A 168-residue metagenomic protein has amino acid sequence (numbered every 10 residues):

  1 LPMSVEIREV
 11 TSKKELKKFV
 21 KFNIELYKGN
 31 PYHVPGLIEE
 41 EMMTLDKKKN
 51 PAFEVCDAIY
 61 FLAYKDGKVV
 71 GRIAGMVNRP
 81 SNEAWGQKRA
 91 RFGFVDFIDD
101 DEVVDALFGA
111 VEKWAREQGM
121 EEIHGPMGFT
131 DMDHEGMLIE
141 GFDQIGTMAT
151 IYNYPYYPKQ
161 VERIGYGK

Functional and structural regions predicted by a protein language model:
M3-K48, A90: Short amphipathic alpha-helix that is part of the acyltransferase structural core
L16, V69, R79-N82, D131-D133: Flexible loop/turn segments at secondary-structure boundaries
F22-N23, Y27, E54-A58, R72: Membrane-embedded alpha-helical bundles of multi-pass transporters/translocases, especially carrier/permease families
D46-L62: A short helix-loop-beta-strand connector motif used in the catalytic cores of GNAT acetyltransferases and, in some
D57-I73, E162, K168: Conserved beta-hairpin
E83-G167: Acyl-donor binding region in acyl/amide transferases
